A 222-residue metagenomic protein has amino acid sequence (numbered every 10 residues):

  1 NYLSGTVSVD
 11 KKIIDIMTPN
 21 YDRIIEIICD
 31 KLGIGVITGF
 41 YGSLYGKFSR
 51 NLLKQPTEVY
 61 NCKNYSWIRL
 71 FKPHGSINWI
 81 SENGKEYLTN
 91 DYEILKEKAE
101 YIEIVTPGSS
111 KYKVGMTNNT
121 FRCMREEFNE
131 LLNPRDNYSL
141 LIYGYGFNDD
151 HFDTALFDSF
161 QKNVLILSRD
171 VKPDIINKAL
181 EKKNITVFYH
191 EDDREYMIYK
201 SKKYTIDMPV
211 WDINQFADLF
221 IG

Functional and structural regions predicted by a protein language model:
N1, I104, F216-F220: Generic hydrophobic, helix-prone segments enriched in Leu/Val/Ile
N1-K11, E126-R135: A short acidic-Thr-Gly-centered motif at the start of a beta-strand
Y2, I24-K31, K72, T120-E127 (+1 more regions): Amphipathic alpha-helical segments that form well-ordered structural scaffolds and often line/cohere around active
L3, N61, E93, I102 (+3 more regions): Compositionally biased, intrinsically disordered low-complexity regions enriched in proline and serine
T6-T106: Extended, H/D-rich, highly charged conserved domains that either
S8-K11, P56, P107, K111-G115 (+2 more regions): A near-ubiquitous, low-amplitude feature marking generic local secondary-structure context
G84-P134: Flexible internal linker/loop segments at domain or repeat junctions
V114-M116, R122, E126-G222: SIR2/sirtuin-family catalytic core signature
